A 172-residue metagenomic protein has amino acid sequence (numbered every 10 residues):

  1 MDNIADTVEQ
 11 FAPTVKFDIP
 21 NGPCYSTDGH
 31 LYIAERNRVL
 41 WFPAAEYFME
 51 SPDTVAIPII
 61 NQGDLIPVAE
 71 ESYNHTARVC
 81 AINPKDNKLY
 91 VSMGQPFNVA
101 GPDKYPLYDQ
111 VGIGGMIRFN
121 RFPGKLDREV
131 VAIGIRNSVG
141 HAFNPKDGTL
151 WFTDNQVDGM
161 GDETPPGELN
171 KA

Functional and structural regions predicted by a protein language model:
M1-A172: Beta-propeller domains with acidic blade repeats across secreted/periplasmic ectodomains and cytosolic WD/CNH propellers
